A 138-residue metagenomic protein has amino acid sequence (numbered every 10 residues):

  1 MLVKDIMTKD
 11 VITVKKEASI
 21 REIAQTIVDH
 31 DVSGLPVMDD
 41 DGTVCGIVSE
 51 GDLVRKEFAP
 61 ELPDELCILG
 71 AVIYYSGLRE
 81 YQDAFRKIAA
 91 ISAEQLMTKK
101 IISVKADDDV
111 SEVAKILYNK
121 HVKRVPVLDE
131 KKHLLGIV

Functional and structural regions predicted by a protein language model:
M1-V32, V37-D40, V44-C45, G70-I116 (+2 more regions): Bateman/CBS regulatory modules and CBS-like beta-alpha motifs in cytosolic regions of diverse proteins
P36, V44-E61, V122-P126, L134-V138: Short beta->alpha transition motifs characteristic of CBS
P60-P63, Q82-D83: A general structural signal for short secondary-structure boundary/capping elements
L66-C67: N-terminal targeting leaders
